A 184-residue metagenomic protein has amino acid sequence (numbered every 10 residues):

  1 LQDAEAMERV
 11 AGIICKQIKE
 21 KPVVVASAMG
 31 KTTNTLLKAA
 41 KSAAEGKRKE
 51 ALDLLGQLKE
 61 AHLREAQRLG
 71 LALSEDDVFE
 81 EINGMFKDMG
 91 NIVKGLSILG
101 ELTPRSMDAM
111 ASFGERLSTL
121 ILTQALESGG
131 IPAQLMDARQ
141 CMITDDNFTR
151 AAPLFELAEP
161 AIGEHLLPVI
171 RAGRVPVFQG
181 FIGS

Functional and structural regions predicted by a protein language model:
L1-S184: Nucleotide/pyrophosphate-binding catalytic subdomain
